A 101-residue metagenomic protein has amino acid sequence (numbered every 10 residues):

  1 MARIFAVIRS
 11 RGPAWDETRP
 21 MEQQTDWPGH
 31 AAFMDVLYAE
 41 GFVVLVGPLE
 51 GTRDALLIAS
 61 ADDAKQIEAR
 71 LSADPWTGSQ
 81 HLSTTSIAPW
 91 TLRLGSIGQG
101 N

Functional and structural regions predicted by a protein language model:
M1-N101: Conserved, structured core segments of small domains
